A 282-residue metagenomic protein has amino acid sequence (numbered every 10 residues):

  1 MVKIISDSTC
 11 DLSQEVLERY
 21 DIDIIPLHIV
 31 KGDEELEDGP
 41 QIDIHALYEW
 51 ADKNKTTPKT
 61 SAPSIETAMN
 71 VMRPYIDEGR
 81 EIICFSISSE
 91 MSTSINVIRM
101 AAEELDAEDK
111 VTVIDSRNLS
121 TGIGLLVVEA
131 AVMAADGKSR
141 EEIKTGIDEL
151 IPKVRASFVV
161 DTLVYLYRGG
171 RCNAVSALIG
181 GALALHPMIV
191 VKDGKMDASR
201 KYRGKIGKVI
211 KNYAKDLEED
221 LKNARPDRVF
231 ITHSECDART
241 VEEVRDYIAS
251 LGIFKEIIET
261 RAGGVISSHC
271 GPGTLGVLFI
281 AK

Functional and structural regions predicted by a protein language model:
K3, T9-D23, H28, E34 (+3 more regions): Mixed-charge interfacial surface used for oligomerization/domain docking and macromolecular partner engagement
E35-E104: Class I S-adenosyl-L-methionine
R80-C84, K110-D115: Short, flexible active-site-proximal loops enriched in glycine and acidic residues
